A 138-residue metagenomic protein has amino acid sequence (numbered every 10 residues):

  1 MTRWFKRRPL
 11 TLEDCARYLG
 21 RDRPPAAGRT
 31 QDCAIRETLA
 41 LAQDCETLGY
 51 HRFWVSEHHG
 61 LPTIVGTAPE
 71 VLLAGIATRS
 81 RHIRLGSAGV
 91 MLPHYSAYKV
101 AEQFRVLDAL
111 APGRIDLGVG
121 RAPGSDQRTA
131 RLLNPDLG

Functional and structural regions predicted by a protein language model:
M1-L85: N-terminal beta1-alpha1-beta2 module of alpha/beta enzyme domains
M1-Q31, H94-G138: Flexible, glycine-rich active-site loops centered on histidine and acidic residues that chelate a metal or position
S56, A88, G118-G120: Structural motif
H59, M91, A122: Catalytic metal-binding/acid-base residues of hydrolase active sites
V65-P69, P93, V100: Generic structural signal for well-ordered secondary structure
I83, V90, D108: Flexible, active-site-adjacent loop/turn segments at secondary-structure boundaries
S87-Y95: Active-site nucleophile and cofactor-binding loops and adjacent substrate-binding regions of central metabolic enzymes
